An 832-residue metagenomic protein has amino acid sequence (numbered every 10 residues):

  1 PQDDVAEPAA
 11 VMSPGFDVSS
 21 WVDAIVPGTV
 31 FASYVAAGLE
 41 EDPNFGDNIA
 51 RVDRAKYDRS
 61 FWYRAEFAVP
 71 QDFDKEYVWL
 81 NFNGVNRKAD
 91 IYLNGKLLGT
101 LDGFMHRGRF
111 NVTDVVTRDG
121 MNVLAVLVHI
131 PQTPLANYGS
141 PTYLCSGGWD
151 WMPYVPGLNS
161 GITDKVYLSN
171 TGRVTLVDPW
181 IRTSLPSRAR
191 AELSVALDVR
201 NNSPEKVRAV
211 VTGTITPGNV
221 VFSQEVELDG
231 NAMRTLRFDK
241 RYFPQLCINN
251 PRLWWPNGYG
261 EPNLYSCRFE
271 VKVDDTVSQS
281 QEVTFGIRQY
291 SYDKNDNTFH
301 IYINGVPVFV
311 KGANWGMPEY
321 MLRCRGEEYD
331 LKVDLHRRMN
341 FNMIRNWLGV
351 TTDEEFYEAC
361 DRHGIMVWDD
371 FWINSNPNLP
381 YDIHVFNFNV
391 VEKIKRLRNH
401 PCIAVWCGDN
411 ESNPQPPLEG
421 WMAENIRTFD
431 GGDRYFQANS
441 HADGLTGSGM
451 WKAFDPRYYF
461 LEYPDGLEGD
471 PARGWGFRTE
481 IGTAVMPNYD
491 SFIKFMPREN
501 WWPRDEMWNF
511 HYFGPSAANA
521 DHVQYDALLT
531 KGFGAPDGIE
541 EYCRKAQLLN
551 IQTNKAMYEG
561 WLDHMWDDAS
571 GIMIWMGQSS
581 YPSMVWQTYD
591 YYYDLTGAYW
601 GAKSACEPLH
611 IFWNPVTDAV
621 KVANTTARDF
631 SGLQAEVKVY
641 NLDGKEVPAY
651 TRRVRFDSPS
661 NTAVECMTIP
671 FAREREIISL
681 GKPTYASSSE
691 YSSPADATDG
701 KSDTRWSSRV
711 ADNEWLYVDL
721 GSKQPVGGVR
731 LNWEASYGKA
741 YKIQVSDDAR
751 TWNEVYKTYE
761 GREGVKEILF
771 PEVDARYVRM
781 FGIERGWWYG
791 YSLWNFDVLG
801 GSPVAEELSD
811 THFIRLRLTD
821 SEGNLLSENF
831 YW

Functional and structural regions predicted by a protein language model:
P1-N81, S140-D164, T171-G172, N295 (+5 more regions): Extended carbohydrate-recognition surfaces in non-catalytic/accessory domains of CAZymes and lectin-like proteins
Q2-D3, A32-S33, A37, D53 (+7 more regions): Accessory beta-strand-rich segments of carbohydrate-active enzymes
A32-V69, F73-F82, N86-L93, G99-D102 (+4 more regions): Active-site-adjacent substrate/metal-binding segments within catalytic domains of carbohydrate-active enzymes
Y63-A65, H106-F110, A232-F238, T662-M667 (+2 more regions): Short strand-edge motifs at loop-to-beta-strand transitions and within beta-strands of extracellular beta-rich domains
T117-M121, A196-K294: Extended acidic/polar, glycine-enriched regions that form or flank non-catalytic beta-rich accessory modules
L197-N202, E506-L680, G800-W832: Carbohydrate-binding surfaces of carbohydrate-active enzymes
M343-A517, K545, L549, T553 (+4 more regions): Substrate-binding/catalytic cleft of secreted carbohydrate-active enzymes, primarily glycoside hydrolases
E674-K682, S688-S693, T698-P803: Aromatic, loop-rich ligand-recognition surfaces of beta-strand-rich domains
